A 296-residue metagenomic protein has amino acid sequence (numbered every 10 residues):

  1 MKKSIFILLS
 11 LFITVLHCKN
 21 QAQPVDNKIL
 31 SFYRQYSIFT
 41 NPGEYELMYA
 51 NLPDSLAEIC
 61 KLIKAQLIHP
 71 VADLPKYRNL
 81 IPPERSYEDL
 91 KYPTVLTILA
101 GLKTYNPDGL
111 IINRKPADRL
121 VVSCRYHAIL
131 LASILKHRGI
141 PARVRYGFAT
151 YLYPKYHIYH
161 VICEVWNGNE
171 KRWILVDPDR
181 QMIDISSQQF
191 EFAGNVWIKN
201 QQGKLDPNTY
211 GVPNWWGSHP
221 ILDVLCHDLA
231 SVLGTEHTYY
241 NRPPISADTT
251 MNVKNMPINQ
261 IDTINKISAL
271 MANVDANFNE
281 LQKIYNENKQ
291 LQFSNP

Functional and structural regions predicted by a protein language model:
S4-I13: Sec-dependent N-terminal signal peptides
F12, Y92, A149: Short, glycine/serine-rich, charged loops/turns that create anion-binding and catalytic segments at active sites
V15-H17: C-terminal motif of bacterial Sec signal peptides marking the signal peptidase cleavage site
K19-A22: Bacterial lipoprotein signal-peptidase II cleavage site
D26-R119, L130: Secondary-structure boundary elements
L30-S37, C60, A65-H69, R78-P83 (+2 more regions): His-Asp-centered catalytic microenvironments across diverse enzyme cores, prominently the transglutaminase-like
A117-R145, C163: Cysteine-centered nucleophilic/redox motifs
